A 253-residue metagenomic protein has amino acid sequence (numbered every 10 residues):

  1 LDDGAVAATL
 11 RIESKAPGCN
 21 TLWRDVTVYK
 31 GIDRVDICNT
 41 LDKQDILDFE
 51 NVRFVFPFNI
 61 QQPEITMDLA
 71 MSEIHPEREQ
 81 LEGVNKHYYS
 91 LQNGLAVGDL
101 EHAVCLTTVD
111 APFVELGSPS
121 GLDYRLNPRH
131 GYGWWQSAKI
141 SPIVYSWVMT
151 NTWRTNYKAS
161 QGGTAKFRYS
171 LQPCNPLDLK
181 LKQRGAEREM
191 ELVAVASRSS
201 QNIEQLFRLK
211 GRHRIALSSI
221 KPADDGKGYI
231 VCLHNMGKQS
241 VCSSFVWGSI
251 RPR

Functional and structural regions predicted by a protein language model:
L1-R253: C-terminal (or distal) subdomains of carbohydrate-active enzymes
